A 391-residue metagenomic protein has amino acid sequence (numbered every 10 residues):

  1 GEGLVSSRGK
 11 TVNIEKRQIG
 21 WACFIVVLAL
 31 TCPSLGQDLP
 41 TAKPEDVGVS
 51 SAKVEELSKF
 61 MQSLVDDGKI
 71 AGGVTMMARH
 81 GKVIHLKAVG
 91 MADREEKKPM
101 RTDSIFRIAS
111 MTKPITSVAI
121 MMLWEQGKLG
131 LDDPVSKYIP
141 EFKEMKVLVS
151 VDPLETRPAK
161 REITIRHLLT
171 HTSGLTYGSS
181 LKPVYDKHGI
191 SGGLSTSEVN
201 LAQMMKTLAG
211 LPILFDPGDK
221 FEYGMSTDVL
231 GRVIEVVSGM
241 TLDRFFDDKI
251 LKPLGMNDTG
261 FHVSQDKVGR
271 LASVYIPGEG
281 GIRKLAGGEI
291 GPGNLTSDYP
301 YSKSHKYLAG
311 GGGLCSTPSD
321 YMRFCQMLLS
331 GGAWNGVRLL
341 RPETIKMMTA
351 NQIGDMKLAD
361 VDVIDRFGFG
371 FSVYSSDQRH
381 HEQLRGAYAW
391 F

Functional and structural regions predicted by a protein language model:
G9-A22: Bacterial N-terminal signal peptides that target proteins for export
A22-P33: Bacterial N-terminal signal peptides
P40, K137, E144-Q383: Short, surface-exposed loop or secondary-structure junction motifs that flank catalytic or metal-binding residues
P40-I108, K128-G130, E144-L154: Short, conserved catalytic-motif segment at the N-terminal edge
S50, K113, T317: Short, conserved phosphate/pyrophosphate- and ester-handling motifs at nucleotide-, phospho-/glycolipid
E55-L64, G81-V89, I105-V135, I139 (+3 more regions): Active-site SXXK
L384-F391: Low-complexity, glycine/alanine/valine/leucine- and proline-rich hydrophobic stretches
